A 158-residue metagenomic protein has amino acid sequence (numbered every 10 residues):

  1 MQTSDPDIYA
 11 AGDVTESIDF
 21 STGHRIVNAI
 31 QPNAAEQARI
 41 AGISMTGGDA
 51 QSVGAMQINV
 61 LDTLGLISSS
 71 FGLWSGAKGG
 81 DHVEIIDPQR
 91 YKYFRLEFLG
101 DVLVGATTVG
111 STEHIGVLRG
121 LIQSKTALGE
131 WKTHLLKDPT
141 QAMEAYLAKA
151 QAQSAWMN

Functional and structural regions predicted by a protein language model:
M1-P6: Glycine-rich loop(s) and the adjacent beta-strand/alpha-helix scaffold that form part
A10-A11: A structural signal for the hydrophobic beta-strands that form the central parallel beta-sheet of Rossmann-like
V14-G116: Mid-to-C-terminal Rossmann-like scaffold of FAD/NAD(P)H-dependent oxidoreductases
T22-G23, G100, L121-S124, L147: Short, charged/polar low-complexity linear motifs in solvent-exposed/disordered segments
L66, G120, T133: Charged/polar, solvent-exposed surface patches and flexible loops
T112-E130: A short, polar/charged loop-to-alpha-helix boundary motif
L128-N158: Cysteine/selenocysteine-centered motifs that mediate thiol-based redox chemistry or coordinate metal-sulfur cofactors
